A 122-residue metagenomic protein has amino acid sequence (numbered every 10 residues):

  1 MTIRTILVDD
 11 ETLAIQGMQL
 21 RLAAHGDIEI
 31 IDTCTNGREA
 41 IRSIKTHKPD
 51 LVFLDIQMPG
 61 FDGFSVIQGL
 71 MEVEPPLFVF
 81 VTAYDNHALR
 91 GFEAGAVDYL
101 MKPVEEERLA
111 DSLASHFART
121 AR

Functional and structural regions predicted by a protein language model:
M1-R4: Non-catalytic signal-transmission and effector/linker regions of two-component phosphorelay proteins
V8-D9, C34, V52: Conserved sequence signature across two-component system core domains
E11-T12, Y84: Two-component His->Asp phosphorelay active-site signatures
A14, A23, P59: The feature encodes the CheY-like receiver
I15-Q16, A88: Charged phosphotransfer/docking patches of two-component systems
L20-H25, S43: Alpha-helical interaction/dimerization surfaces of two-component signaling modules
I31-R38: Conserved Asp/Asn-Gly motif in the active-site loop of CheY-like receiver
R42-R122: CheY-like receiver
